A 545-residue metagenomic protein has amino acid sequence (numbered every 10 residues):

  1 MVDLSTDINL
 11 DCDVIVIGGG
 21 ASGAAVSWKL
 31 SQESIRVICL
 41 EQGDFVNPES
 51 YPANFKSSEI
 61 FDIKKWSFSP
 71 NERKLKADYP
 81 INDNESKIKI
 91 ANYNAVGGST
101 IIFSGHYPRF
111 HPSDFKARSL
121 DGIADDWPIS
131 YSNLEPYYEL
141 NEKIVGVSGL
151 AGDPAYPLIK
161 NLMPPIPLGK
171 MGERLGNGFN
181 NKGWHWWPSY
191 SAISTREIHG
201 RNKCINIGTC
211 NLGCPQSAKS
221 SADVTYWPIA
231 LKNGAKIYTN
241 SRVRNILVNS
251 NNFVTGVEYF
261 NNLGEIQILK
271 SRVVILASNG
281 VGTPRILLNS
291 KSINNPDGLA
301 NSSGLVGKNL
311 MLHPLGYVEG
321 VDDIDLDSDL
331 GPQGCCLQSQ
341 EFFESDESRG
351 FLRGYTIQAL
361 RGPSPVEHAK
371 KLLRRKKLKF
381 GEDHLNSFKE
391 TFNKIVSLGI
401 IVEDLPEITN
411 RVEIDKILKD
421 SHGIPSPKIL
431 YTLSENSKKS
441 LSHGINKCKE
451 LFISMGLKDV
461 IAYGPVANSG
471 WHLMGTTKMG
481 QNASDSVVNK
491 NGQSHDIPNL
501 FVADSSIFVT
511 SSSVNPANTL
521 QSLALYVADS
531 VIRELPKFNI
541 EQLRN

Functional and structural regions predicted by a protein language model:
V2-S119, I123, P128-S132, P136-E139 (+5 more regions): N-terminal glycine-rich phosphate/pyrophosphate-binding loop and immediately adjacent elements
A24, S217, A222, F388-K389: Aromatic-residue-lined binding/catalytic grooves and analogous aromatic/hydrophobic interfacial grooves in multimeric
Q32, R36, G43-F55, Q216 (+8 more regions): Glycine-rich loop(s) and the adjacent beta-strand/alpha-helix scaffold that form part
P48-E49, G149-K160, K458-P465, K537-N545: Short, glycine/acidic-rich hinge or "gate" loops at secondary-structure transitions that mediate conformational
I63-K65, Y79-P80, H106, R118-V243 (+3 more regions): Conserved redox-cofactor binding core of oxidoreductases
K74, P188-A192, I198-L212, S217 (+6 more regions): A glycine-rich dinucleotide-binding beta-alpha-beta segment and adjacent secondary-structure elements that constitute
D78-N92, V96-S99, F103, W127-Y131 (+6 more regions): FAD cofactor-binding and catalytic pocket of flavoenzymes
L168-M171, D223, S440-G444, P516 (+1 more regions): Hydrophobic (often cysteine-bearing) scaffold residues that line and stabilize catalytic clefts of nucleotide/cofactor
